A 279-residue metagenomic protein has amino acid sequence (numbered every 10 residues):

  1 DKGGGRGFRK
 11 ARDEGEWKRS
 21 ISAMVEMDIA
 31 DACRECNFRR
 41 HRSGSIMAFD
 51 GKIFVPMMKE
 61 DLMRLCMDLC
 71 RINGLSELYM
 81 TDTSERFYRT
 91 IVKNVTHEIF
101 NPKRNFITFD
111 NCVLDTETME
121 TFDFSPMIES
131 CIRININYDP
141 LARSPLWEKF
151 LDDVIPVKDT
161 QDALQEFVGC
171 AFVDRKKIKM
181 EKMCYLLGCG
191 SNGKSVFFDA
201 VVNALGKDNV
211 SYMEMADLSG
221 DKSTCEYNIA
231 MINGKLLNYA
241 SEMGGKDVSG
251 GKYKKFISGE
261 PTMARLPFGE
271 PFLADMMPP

Functional and structural regions predicted by a protein language model:
D1, N209-E214, K246-G251, T262-P267: Acidic/polar loop patches that form or flank catalytic/metal-binding clefts of enzymes that bind anionic ligands
D1, R34-E60, R64, F100 (+2 more regions): P-loop NTPase catalytic core of nucleic-acid-dependent motor ATPases
G4-R64, D68-Y79: Noncatalytic partner-interaction/assembly domains of nucleic-acid and motor enzyme complexes, especially the accessory
D13-S20, E26-M27, L78-V113: Extended, Lys/Arg-enriched charged tracts that mediate electrostatic binding to polyanionic substrates
D174, N203, K207, G245 (+1 more regions): Short, well-ordered loop/turn and helix-capping segments at boundaries between secondary-structure elements and domains
G220-N228, M243-D247, G259-P278: Conserved Walker
G234-G259: Conserved AAA+/SF3 P-loop NTPase catalytic/coupling segment centered on the Walker-B
G234-L236, M276-P279: Short glycine-/polar-rich loops that comprise or flank the Walker A/P-loop and associated switch/sensor motifs
